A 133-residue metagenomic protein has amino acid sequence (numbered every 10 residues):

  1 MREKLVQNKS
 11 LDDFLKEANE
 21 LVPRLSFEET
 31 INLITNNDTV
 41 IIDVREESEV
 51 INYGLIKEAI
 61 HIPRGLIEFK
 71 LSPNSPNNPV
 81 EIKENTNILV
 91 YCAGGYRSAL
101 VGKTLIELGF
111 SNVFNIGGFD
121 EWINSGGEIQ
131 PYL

Functional and structural regions predicted by a protein language model:
M1-T39, E47-N87, Y96-L133: Rhodanese-like catalytic fold shared by cysteine-dependent sulfurtransferases and DSP/PTP-type phosphatases
Y91: Short, surface-exposed ligand- or partner-binding patches at beta-edge/loop junctions that are enriched in aromatics
